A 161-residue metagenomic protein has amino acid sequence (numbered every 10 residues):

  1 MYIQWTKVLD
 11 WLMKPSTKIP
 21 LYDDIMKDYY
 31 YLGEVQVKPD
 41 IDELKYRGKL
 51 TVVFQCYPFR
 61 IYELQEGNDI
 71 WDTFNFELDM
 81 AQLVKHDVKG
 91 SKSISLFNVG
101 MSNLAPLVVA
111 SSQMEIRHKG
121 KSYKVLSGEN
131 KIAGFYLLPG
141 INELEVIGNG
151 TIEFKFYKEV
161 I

Functional and structural regions predicted by a protein language model:
M1-S16, K27-Y29: Compositionally biased, low-complexity regions
K7, K27-Y31, Y57-F59, G120-K121 (+2 more regions): Generic detector of bulky aromatic hydrophobic side chains
V8, L12, L21, L50-C56 (+2 more regions): Generic hydrophobic secondary-structure signal
L9-Y22, V109, R117: Solvent-exposed beta-hairpin/edge-strand motifs
D10-K14, P39-D42, V52, W71-N75 (+1 more regions): Short, low-complexity, polar/charged sequence segments that are solvent-exposed and flexible
W11-P15, L44-G48, G100-S102, L138: Solvent-exposed loop and beta-edge segments used for protein-protein assembly and interaction
T17-F59: Short beta-strand and beta-hairpin "edge-sheet" elements
Y62-I161: Intrinsically disordered, low-complexity segments enriched in serine, threonine, and glycine
